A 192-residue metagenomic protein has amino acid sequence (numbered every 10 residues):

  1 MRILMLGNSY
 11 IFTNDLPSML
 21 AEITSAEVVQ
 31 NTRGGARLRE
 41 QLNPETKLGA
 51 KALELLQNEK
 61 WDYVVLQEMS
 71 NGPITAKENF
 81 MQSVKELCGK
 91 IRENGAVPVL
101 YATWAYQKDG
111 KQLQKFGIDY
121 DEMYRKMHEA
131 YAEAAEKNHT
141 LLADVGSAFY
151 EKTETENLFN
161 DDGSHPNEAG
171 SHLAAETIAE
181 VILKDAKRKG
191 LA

Functional and structural regions predicted by a protein language model:
R2-L6, Y10-K85: Conserved SGNH/GDSL esterase-like catalytic core that processes O-acyl groups on lipids and polysaccharides
F12-T13, P73-I74, Q107-G110, E151-K152: Short catalytic/ligand-binding loop motif for oxyanion handling, primarily in non-cytosolic enzymes, centered on
A21-T24, I91, A135: A generic structural signal for well-ordered alpha-helical segments
E27-V29, V97, H139-L141: Conserved beta-strand segments of alpha/beta enzyme cores
Q41, K111-Q112, T153-T155: Short, well-ordered secondary-structure micro-motifs
N79-E93, E122, K126-E133: Alpha-helical scaffolding segments of alpha/beta enzyme cores, especially the outer helices of TIM-barrel or partial
R92-R125, V145-S147: Active-site segments of SGNH/GDSL-like serine hydrolases that catalyze O-acetyl group transfer/hydrolysis on lipids
F116-A192: Catalytic His-Asp segment of secreted/periplasmic serine-dependent ester chemistry enzymes
